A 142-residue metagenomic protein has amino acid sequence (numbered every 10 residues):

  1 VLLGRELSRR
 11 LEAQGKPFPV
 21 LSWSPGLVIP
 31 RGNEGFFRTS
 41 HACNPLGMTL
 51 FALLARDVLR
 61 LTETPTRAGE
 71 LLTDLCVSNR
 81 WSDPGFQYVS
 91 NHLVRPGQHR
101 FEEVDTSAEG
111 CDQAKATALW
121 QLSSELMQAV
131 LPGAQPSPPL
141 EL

Functional and structural regions predicted by a protein language model:
V1-L142: NAD(P)H-dependent oxidoreductase Rossmann-fold/reductase module
